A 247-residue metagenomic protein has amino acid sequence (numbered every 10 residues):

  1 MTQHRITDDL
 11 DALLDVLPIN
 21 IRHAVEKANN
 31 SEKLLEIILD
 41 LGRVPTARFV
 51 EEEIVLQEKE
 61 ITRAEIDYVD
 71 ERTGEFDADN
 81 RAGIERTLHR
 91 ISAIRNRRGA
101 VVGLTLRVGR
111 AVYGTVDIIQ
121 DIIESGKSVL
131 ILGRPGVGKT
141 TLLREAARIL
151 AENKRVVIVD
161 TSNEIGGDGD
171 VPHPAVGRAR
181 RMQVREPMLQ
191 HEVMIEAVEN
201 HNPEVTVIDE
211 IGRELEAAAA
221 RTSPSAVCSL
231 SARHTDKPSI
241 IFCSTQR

Functional and structural regions predicted by a protein language model:
M1-T87: N-terminal accessory targeting/assembly segments
I37, I91, D160: Residue-level signature of catalytic and energy-coupling elements of molecular machines, predominantly ATP/GTP-dependent
G42, R134-G136, T161-E164, E186-L189 (+3 more regions): Short, ordered loop/turn segments at secondary-structure junctions
Q57-E58, V69-V129, G169: P-loop NTP-binding catalytic core
R90, I118, L142, Q190-E196 (+1 more regions): Well-ordered alpha-helical segments embedded in enzymatic catalytic cores
V108, I119-E164: P-loop NTPase nucleotide-binding module
L150-A197: P-loop NTPase switch/communication element
N202-P203, V207-R247: Conserved P-loop NTPase nucleotide-binding/switch module
